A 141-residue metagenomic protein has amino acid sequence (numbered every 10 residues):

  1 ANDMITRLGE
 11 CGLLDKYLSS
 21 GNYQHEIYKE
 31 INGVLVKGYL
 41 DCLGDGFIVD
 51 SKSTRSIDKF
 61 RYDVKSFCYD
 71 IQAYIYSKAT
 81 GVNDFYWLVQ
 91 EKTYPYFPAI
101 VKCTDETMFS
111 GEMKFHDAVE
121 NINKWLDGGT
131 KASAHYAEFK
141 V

Functional and structural regions predicted by a protein language model:
A1-Y39, H135-V141: Metal-dependent nuclease catalytic cores that hydrolyze phosphodiester bonds in DNA/RNA, characterized by
L14-S19, G44-I48, K78-F85: Secondary-structure boundary elements
H25-K29, K52-S53, V89: Short, structured patches in soluble enzyme cores that scaffold and shape functional sites
G33-K37, G44-G46, V82, Y94-Y96: Coil-to-beta-strand transition motifs
V34, F67-I71: Short, glycine/acidic-rich beta->alpha junctions
G38-Y62: Conserved catalytic cores of phosphodiester-cleaving nucleases, focusing on short active-site segments
Y39, Q72-I75: Short, hydrophobic/aromatic alpha-helical segments in well-folded domains
Y62-K65, I75-V141: Metal-dependent nuclease catalytic regions and adjoining charged, substrate-binding loops involved in nucleic-acid end
